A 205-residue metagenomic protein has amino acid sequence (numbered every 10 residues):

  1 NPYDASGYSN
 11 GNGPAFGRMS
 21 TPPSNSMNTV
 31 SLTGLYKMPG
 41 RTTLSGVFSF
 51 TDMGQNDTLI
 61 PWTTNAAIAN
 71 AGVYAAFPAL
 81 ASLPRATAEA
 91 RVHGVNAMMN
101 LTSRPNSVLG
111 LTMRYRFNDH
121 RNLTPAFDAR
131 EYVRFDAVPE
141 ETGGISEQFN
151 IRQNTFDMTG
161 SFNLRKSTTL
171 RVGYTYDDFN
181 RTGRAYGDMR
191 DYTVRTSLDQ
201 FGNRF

Functional and structural regions predicted by a protein language model:
N1, M27-T29, D52-M53, V92-N96 (+3 more regions): Beta-propeller domains
N1-S20, N56-T87, L123-E147, T182-R190: Solvent-exposed loop segments that connect transmembrane elements
S24-V30, R91-V95, N150-F156, D188-V194 (+1 more regions): Residues that define the transmembrane beta-barrel architecture of outer-membrane proteins
T29-Y36, G40-R41, S45-G46, T159-F162 (+1 more regions): Surface-exposed interaction/gating patches
L32-Y36, M99-S103, M158-F162, T196-Q200: Residues on the lipid-exposed face of transmembrane beta-strands in outer-membrane beta-barrel proteins
G40-G46, S107-M113, R121, K166-V172 (+1 more regions): Repeated loop/turn-to-beta-strand initiation elements of outer-membrane beta-barrel proteins
G46-D52, P61, A97, M113-D119 (+1 more regions): Transmembrane beta-barrel strands of outer-membrane/channel proteins
F50-G54, F117-R121, E131, Y176-N180 (+2 more regions): Transmembrane beta-strands of outer-membrane beta-barrel pores
